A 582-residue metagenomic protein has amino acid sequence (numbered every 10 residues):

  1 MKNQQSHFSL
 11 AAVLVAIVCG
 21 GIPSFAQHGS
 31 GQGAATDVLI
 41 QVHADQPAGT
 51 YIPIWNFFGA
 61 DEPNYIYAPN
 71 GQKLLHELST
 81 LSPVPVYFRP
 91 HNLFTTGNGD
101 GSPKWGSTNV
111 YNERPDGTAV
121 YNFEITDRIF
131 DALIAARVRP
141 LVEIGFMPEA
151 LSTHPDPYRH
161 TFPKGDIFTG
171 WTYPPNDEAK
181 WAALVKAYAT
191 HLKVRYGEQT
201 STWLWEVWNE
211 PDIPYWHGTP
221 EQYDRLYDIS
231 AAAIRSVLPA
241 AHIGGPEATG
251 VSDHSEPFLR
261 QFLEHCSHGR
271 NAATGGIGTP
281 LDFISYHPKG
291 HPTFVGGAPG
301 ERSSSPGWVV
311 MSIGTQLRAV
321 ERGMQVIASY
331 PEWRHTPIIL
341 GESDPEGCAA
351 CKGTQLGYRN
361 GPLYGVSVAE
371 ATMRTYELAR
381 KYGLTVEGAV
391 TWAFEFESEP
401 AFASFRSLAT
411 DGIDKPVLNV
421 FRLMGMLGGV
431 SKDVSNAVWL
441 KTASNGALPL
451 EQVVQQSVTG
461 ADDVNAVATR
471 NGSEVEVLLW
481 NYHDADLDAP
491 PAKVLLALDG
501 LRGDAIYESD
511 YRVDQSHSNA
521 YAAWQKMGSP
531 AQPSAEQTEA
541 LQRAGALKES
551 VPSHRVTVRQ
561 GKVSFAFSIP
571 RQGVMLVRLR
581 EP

Functional and structural regions predicted by a protein language model:
M1-A12: Bacterial N-terminal signal peptides that target proteins for export
A11-G21: Bacterial N-terminal signal peptides
F25-L204, P220-V251, G275, T279-P280 (+5 more regions): Non-catalytic accessory regions flanking glycosidase/transglycosidase catalytic cores in CAZymes
Y65, F94-G97, E149, W208-P214 (+2 more regions): Conserved radical SAM core fold
R114, T169-Y173, Y215, S304-W308 (+2 more regions): Short amphipathic alpha-helical segments at helix-loop
P220-E387, E395-P400, R406: Noncatalytic carbohydrate-binding groove/subsite architecture in carbohydrate-active enzymes
